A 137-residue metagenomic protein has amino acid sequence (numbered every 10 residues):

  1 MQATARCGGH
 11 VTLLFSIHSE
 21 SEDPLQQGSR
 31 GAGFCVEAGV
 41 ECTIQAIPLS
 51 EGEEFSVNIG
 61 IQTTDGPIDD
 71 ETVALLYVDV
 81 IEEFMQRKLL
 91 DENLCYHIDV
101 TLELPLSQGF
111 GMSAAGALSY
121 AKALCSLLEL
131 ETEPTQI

Functional and structural regions predicted by a protein language model:
M1-Q108, L130: ATP-binding N-lobe of GHMP and related small-molecule kinases
I98, P134-I137: Alpha-helical scaffolds flanking conserved acidic
F110-P134: DPxDG-like acidic metal-binding loop motif
